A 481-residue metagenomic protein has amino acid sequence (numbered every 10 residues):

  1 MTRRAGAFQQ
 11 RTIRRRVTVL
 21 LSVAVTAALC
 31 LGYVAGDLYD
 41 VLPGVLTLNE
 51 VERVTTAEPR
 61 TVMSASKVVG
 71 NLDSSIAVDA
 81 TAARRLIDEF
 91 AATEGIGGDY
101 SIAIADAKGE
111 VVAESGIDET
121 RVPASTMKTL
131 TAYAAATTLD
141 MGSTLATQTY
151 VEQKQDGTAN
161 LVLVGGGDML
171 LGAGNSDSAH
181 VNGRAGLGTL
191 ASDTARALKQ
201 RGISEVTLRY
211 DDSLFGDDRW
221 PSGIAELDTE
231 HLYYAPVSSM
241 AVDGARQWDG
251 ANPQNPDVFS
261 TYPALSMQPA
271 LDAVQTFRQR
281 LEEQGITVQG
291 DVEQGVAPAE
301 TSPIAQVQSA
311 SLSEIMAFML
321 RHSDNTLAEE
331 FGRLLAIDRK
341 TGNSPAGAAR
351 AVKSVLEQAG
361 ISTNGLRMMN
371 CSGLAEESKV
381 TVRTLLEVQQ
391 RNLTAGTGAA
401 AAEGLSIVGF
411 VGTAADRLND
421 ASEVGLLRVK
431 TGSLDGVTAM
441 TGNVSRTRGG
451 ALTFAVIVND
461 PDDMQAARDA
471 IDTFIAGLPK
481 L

Functional and structural regions predicted by a protein language model:
R3-V51: Hydrophobic single-pass membrane-targeting/anchoring helices
T47, I104-K108, T147-G166, R209-R219 (+2 more regions): Acidic helix-start/capping segments at beta-turn-to-alpha-helix junctions
V54-T120, A191-G202: Beta-lactamase-like hydrolase cores
D99, G157-S238, A245, L281-I286 (+1 more regions): Mid-domain, small-residue-enriched loop/turn segments at the edges of structured enzyme/sensor domains
G109, P123-M141, M240, T276-L281 (+2 more regions): Active-site SXXK
A113-E114, A336-L481: Small-residue-rich helix-loop
T138-Q153, L232, Q289-E293, G398-A402: Short, well-structured active-site flanking segments
V242-A399: A small/polar active-site loop signature that marks catalytic segments
